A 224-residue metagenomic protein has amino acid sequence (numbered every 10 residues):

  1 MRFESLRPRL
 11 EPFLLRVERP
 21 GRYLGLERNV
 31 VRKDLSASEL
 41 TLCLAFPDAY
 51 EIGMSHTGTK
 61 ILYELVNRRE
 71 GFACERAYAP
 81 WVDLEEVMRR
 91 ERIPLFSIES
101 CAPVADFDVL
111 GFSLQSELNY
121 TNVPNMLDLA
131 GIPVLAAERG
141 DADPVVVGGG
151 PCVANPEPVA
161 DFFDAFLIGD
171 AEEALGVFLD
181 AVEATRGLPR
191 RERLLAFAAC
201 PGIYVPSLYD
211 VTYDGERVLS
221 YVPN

Functional and structural regions predicted by a protein language model:
M1-R19, R69: Helix-enriched interaction subdomains in cytosolic or periplasmic regions, typified by TIR/SEFIR signaling/NADase cores
R2-R7, D34-A37, G71-R76, D128-A130: A broad, low-specificity signal for short, low-complexity segments enriched in glycine/proline and polar/charged
F13-C43, Y50-E51, T212-N224: N-terminal [4Fe-4S]-dependent radical SAM core
G25-V30, T57-E64, L95-I98, I132 (+1 more regions): Short alpha-helical segments and helix-capping/turn motifs at coil-helix boundaries
E39-T41, N67, A142-P144: Secondary-structure boundary/capping motif
L42-P47, E51-M88, R92, V104-D106: Low-complexity, highly charged intrinsically disordered N-terminal segments that act as targeting/localization
A79-P223: Glycine-rich beta-alpha loop elements in corrinoid/cobalamin-binding modules across cobalamin-dependent enzymes
